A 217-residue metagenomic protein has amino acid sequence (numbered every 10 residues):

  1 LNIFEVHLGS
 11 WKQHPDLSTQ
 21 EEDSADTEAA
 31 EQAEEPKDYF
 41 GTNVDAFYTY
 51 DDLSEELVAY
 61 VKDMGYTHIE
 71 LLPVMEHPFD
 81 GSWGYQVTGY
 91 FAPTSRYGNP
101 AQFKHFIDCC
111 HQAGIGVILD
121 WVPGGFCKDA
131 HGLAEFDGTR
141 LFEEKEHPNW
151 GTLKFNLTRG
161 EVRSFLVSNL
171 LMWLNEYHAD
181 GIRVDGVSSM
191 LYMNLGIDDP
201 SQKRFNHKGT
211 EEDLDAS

Functional and structural regions predicted by a protein language model:
L1: Basic K/R-rich, polyanion-interacting modules in nucleoproteins and related proteins
H7-D213: Substrate-binding/active-site clefts of carbohydrate-active enzymes
D215-S217: Polar, glycine-rich mid-to-C-terminal structural blocks that act as macromolecule-binding/assembly scaffolds
